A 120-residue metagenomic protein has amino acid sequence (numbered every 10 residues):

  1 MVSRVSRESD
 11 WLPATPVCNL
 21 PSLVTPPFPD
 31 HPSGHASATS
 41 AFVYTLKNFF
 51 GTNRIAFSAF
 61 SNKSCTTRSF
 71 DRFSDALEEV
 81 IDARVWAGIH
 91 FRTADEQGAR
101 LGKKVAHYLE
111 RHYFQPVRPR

Functional and structural regions predicted by a protein language model:
M1-R120: Hydrophobic alpha-helical bundle signature of multipass membrane enzymes
